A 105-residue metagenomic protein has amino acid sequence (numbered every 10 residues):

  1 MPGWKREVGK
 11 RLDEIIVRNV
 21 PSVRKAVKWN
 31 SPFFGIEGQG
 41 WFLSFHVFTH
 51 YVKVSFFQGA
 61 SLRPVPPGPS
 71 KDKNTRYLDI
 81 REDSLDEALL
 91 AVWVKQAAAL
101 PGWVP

Functional and structural regions predicted by a protein language model:
M1-P105: Charge-dense, helix-prone N-terminal extensions
